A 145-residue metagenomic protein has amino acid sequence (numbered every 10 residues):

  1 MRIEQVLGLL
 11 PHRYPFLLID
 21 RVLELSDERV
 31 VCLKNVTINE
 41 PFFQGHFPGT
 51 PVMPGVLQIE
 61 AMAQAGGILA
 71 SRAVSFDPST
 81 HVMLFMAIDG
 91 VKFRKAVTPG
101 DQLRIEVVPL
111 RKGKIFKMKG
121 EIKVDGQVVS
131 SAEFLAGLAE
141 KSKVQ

Functional and structural regions predicted by a protein language model:
M1-V6, D101-L103: Short Pro/Gly-enriched beta-strand edge/turn motifs at strand-loop
L7, G49, F93-K95: Beta-strand-rich interaction surfaces with strong enrichment in secreted/lumenal proteins
Y14-M53: Catalytic strand-loop segment that frames the active site of acyl-thioester-processing enzymes
L17, D27-V31, Q102-R104, K117 (+1 more regions): Intrinsic-disorder/low-complexity, polar/charged segments enriched in Ser/Thr/Lys/Arg/Asp/Glu/Gln
D20-L23, D89, R94, V108-L110 (+1 more regions): Conserved positions in beta-strands of structured domains
E40, Q44-S71, F85: Compact, glycine-rich, soluble single-domain proteins
G66-R104, V129, A136-G137: Hydrophobic beta-strand-centered segment that forms part of the acyl-chain substrate-binding groove
V97-D101, V108-Q145: HotDog/MaoC-like acyl-thioester-processing domains
